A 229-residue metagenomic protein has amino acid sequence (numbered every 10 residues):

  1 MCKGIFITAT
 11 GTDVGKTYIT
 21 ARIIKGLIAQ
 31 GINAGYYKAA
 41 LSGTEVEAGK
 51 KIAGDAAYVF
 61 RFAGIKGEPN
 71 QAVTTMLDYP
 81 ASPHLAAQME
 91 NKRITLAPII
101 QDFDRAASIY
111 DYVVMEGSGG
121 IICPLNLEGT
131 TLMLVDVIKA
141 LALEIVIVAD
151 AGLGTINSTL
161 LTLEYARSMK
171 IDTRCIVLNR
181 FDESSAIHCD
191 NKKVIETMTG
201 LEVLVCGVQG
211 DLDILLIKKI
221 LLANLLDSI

Functional and structural regions predicted by a protein language model:
C2, I32-N33, A106-D111: Short, high-confidence coil segments that cap the C-terminus of an alpha-helix and link into the following beta-strand
G4-A9, Y36-K38: Short, hydrophobic/glycine-enriched beta-strand segments
F6-T20: Glycine-rich phosphate-binding P-loop
T10, A39, D150, L178-F181 (+1 more regions): Cofactor-binding loop segments of dinucleotide-utilizing enzymes, especially the Rossmann-like FAD- and NAD(P)+-binding
Y18-R93, A97, D102-R105: N-terminal phosphate/diphosphate-binding loop that engages ATP/GTP or pyrophosphate donors across diverse enzyme folds
I23, Y112, G117-V203: Conserved catalytic-core segment of NTP-binding enzymes
K51-A57, E164-A166, K192-I195, L221-N224: Short, hinge-like loop/turn segments at secondary-structure boundaries
K192-L225: C-terminal binding/interaction regions
